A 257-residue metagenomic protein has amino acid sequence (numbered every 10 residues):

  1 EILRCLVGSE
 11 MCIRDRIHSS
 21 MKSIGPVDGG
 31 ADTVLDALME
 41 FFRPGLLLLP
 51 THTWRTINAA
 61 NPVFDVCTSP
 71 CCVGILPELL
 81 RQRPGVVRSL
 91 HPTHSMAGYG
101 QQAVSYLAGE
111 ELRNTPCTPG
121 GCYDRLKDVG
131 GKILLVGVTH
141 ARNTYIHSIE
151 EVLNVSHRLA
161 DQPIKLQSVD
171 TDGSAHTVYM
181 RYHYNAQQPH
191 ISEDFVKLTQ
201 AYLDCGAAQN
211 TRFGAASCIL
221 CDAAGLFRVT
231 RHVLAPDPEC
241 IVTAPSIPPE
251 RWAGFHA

Functional and structural regions predicted by a protein language model:
E1-G8, I13: Single conserved hydrophobic/aromatic residue that forms the stacking wall/gate of nucleotide- or nucleobase-binding
E10, R14-A60: N-terminal active-site beta-alpha-beta segment that forms phosphate/nucleotide-binding and substrate-recognition loops
D32-V34, I149-N154: Short, solvent-exposed amphipathic alpha-helical segments in soluble enzyme and RNA/protein-processing domains
P44, S156-Q187: Short, flexible loop segments at boundaries between secondary-structure elements
N58-H147: Internal, conserved structured core segments that host functional sites
R181-A257: Acidic/aromatic/glycine-rich contiguous surface patches that form carbohydrate-binding/processing clefts and analogous
